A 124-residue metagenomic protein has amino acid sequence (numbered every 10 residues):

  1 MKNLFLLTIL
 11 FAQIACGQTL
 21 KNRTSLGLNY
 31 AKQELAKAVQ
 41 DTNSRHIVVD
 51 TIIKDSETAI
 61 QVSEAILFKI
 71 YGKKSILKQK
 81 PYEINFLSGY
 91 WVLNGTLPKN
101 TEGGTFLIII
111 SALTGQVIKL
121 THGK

Functional and structural regions predicted by a protein language model:
L4-A12: Sec-dependent N-terminal signal peptides
F5, C16-K124: Long, terminal "pre-/pro-" and other extracytoplasmic accessory regions that lie outside the mature folded/catalytic
